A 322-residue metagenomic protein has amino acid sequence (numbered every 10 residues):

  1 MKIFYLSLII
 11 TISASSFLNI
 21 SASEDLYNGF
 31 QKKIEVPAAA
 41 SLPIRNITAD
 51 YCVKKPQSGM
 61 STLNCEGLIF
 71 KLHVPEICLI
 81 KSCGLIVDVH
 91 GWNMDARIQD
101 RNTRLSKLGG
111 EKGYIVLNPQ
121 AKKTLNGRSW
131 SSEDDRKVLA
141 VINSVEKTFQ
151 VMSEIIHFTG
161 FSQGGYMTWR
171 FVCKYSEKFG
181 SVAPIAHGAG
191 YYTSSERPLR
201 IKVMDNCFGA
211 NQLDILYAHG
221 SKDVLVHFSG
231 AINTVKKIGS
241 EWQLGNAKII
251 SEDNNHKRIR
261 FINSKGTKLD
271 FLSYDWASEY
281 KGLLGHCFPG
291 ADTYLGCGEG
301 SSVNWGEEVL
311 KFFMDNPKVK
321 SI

Functional and structural regions predicted by a protein language model:
S7-S16: Bacterial N-terminal signal peptides
I20-L85, W130-E133, T159-A183, G188-V203 (+5 more regions): A domain-start/cap signature at the N-terminus of enzymes
C78-G127, Y191-Y192, L225: Short substrate-entry loop that stabilizes the transition state in hydrolases
G84, Y114, I155, L213-D214: Alpha/beta-hydrolase fold active-site loops
W92, A121, S162-Q163, S221-V224 (+1 more regions): Acidic beta-to-alpha connecting loop that harbors the catalytic carboxylate
S129-F149: Alpha/beta-hydrolase active-site loop
Q150-S162: Alpha/beta-hydrolase fold nucleophile elbow
Y217-H219: Short beta-strand/loop motif that positions the catalytic acidic residue of the alpha/beta-hydrolase fold
